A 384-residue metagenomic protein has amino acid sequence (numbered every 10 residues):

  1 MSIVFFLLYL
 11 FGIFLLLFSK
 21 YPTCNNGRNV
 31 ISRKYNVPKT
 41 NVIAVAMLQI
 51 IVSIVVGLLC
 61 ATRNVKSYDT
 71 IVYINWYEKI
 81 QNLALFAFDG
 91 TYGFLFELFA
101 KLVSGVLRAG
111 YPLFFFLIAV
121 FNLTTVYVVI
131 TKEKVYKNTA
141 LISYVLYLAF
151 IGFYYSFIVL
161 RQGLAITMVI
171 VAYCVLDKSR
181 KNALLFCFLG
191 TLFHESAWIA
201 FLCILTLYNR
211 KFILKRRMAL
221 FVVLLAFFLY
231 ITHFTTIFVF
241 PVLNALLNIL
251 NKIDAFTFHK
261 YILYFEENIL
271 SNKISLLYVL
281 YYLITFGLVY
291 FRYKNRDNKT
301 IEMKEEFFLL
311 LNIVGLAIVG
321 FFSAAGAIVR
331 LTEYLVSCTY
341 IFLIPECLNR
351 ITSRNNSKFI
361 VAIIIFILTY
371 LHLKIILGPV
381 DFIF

Functional and structural regions predicted by a protein language model:
F11-R28, T125-Y127, Y281-T300: Hydrophobic, aromatic-rich transmembrane alpha-helices and their immediate juxtamembrane boundary segments
K66, I71-I74, E97, A200-V329 (+2 more regions): Alpha-helical transmembrane segments and terminal signal-anchor/GPI-anchor hydrophobic tails, characterized by long
I71-R108: Short hydrophobic/aromatic helix or loop-helix immediately within or flanking a transmembrane segment in polytopic
L117-K134: Transmembrane-helix motifs of polytopic, lipid-linked glycan transferases
I130-A149: Transmembrane-helix signature of polytopic, membrane-embedded enzymes that assemble or transfer cell-envelope glycans
G152, N182-T206, L316-V319: Membrane-interface alpha helices of multi-pass inner-membrane proteins
S156-G163: Short acidic/glycine- and proline-prone juxtamembrane loop motifs at membrane-interface regions of multi-pass membrane
G163, V169-N182: Membrane-interface transmembrane helices that cradle and orient dolichyl/undecaprenyl
